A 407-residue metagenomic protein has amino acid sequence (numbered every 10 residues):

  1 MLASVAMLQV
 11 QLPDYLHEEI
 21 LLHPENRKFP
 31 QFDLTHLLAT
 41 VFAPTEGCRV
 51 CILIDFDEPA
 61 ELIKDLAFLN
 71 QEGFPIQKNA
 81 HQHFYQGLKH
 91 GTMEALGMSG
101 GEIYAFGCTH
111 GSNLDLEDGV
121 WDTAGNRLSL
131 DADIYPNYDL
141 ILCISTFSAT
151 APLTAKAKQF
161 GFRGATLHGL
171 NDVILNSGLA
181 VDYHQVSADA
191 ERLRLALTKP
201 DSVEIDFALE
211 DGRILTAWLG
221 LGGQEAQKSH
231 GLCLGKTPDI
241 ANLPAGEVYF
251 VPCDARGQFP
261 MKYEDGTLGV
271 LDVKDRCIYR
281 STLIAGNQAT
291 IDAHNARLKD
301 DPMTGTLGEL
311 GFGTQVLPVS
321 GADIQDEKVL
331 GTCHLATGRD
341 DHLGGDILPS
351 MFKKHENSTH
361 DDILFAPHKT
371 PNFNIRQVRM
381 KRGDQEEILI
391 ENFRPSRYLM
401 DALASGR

Functional and structural regions predicted by a protein language model:
L2-Q258, Y263-G266, R379-R407: Active-site bordering "gate/hinge" segments that shape substrate access to catalytic or cofactor-binding pockets
L69-E72, E94-L96, A285-A289, K299-P302 (+1 more regions): Intrinsically disordered, low-complexity coil segments
K199, C253, T304, E327-G331 (+1 more regions): A short, structural micro-pattern
P200-S202, V273, I278, L307 (+1 more regions): A broad structural signal for short, well-ordered beta-strand segments within beta-sheet-rich domains
S202, R256, L268, L307 (+1 more regions): Extracellular structured ligand-interaction cores
V248-D292: Oxyanion-binding "anion nests"
R280-D346: Dual-mode signal for accessory low-complexity, basic/Gly-rich regions
I324, L335, R339-G406: Internal helix-turn-beta structural module
